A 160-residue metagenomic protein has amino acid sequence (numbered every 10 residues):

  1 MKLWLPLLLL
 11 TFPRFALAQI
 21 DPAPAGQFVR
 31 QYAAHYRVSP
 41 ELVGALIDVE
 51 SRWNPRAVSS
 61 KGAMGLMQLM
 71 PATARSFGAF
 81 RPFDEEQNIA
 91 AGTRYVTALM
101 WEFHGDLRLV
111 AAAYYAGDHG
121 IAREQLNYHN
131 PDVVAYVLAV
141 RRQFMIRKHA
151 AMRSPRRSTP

Functional and structural regions predicted by a protein language model:
M1-L3: Positively charged n-region of N-terminal signal peptides that target proteins for export
L5-P6, A16: Cleavable N-terminal signal peptides
T11-P13: N-terminal signal peptide c-region/cleavage motif recognized by signal peptidases
Q19-P160: Catalytic glycan-binding domains that act on GlcNAc-containing polysaccharides
